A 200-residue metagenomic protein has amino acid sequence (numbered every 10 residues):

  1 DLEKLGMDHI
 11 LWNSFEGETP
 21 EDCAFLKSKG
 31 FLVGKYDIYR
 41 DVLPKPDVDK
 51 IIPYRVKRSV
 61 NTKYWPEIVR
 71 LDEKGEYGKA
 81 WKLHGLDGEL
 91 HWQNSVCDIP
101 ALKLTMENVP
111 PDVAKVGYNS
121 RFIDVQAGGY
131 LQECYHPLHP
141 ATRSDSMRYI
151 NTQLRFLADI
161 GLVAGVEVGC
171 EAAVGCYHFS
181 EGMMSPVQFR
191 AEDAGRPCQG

Functional and structural regions predicted by a protein language model:
E3-G200: Aromatic- and carboxylate-enriched substrate-binding clefts and catalytic-loop regions of carbohydrate-active enzymes
